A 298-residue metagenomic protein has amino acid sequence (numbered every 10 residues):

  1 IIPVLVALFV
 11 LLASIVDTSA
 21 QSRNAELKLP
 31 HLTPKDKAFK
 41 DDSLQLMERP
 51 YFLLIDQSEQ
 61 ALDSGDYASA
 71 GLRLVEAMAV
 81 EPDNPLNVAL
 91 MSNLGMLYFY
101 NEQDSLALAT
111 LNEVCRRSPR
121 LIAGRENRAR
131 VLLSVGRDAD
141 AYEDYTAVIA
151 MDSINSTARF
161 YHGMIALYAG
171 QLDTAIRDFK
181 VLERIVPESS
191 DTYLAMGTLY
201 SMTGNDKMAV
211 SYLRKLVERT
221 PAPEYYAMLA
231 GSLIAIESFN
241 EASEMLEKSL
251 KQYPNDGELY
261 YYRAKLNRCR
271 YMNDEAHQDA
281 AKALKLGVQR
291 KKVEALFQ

Functional and structural regions predicted by a protein language model:
T18-L90, Q298: N-terminal leader/linker segments that initiate helical-solenoid repeat arrays
P50, N84-N87, L121, N155 (+4 more regions): Residue-level recognition of tetratricopeptide repeat
D63-S64, L97-Y100, S134-V135, Y168-A169 (+3 more regions): Register position in tetratricopeptide repeats
V80-D83, R117, M151, I185 (+3 more regions): Structural marker of alpha-solenoid helical repeat scaffolds
N87-L90, G124, A158, T192 (+3 more regions): TPR alpha-solenoid repeat register
A89-N93, N127, Y161-M164, A195 (+3 more regions): Canonical tetratricopeptide repeat
